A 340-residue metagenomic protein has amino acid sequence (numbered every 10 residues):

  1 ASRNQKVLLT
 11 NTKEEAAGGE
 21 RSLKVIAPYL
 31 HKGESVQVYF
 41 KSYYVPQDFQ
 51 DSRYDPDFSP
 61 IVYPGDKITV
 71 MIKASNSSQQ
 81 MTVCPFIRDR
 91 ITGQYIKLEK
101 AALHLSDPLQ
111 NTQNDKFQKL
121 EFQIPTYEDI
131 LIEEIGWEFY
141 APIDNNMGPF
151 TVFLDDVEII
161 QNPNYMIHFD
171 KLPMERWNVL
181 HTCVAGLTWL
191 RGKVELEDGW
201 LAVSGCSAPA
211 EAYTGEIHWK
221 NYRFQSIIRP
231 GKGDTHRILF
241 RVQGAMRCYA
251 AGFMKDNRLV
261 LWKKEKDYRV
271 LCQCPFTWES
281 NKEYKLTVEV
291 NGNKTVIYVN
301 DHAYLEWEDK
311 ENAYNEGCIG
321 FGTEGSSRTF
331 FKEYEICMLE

Functional and structural regions predicted by a protein language model:
A1, L23, S42-P85, Q118-I124 (+3 more regions): Extra-cytoplasmic beta-strand recognition segments
A1-V7, T12-E14, V152-T188: Extracellular carbohydrate-recognition regions
L8-P46, T188-E211, R258-V260, G317: Short carbohydrate-recognition loop motifs
E34-V38, S77-D89, E133-E134, G233-Q243: Beta-strand acidic-aromatic groove motif in beta-rich domains, primarily in extracellular
F49-D55, S77-S78, V203-Y268: Secretory/extracellular carbohydrate-interaction modules and structurally similar beta-sandwich "look-alikes"
V70, C84-P85, Q118-D156, K285-E289 (+2 more regions): Extracellular beta-strand ligand-recognition surfaces/modules
R90-I132, C272-Y284, V288: Extracellular carbohydrate recognition and processing domains and analogous Trp-centered ligand-binding platforms
M147-H168, N312-E340: Ligand-recognition surfaces built from glycine- and aromatic
